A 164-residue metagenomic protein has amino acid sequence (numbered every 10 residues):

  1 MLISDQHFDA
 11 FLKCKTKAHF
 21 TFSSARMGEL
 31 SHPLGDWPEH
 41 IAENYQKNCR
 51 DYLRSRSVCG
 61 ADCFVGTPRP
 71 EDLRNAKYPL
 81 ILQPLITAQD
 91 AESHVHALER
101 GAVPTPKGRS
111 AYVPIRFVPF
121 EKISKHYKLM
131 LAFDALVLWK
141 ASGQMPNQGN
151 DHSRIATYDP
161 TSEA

Functional and structural regions predicted by a protein language model:
M1-R109, K125: Metal-dependent nuclease catalytic cores that hydrolyze phosphodiester bonds in DNA/RNA, characterized by
N75-A164: Mg2+/Mn2+-dependent nuclease catalytic core
